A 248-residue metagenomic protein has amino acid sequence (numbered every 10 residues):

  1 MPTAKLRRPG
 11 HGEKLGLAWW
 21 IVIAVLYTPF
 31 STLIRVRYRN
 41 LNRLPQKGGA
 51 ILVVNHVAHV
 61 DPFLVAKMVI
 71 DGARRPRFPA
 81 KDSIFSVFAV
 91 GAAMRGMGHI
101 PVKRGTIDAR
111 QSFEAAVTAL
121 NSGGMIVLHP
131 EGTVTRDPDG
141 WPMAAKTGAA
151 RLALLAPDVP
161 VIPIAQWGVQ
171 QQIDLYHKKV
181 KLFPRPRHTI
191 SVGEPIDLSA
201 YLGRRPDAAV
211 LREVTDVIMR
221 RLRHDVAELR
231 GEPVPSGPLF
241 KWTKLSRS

Functional and structural regions predicted by a protein language model:
P2-Q46, G72, F88-M97, P233: A transmembrane-helix-recognition feature enriched in membrane-embedded lipid enzymes and envelope glyco-/phospholipid
T32, P45-T106: Catalytic core of membrane glycerolipid acyltransferases/transacylases, capturing the structured, soluble-facing
L44, D139-P206, L239-L245: A cross-family acyltransferase "interaction/gating" segment
G49-I51, M125-H129, I162: Residue-level preference for the first positions of well-ordered beta-strands
A93, T118, R151-L155: Hydrophobic/aromatic ligand-binding patch that stacks against planar heteroaromatic rings of cofactors or nucleotides
E114-T118, P186-V214, I218, H224 (+1 more regions): A charged, well-structured terminal subsegment
A119-A150: Catalytic-site beta-strand/loop segments enriched in glycine and acidic/polar residues
R230-S248: Short, highly charged C-terminal tails/helix-capping segments
